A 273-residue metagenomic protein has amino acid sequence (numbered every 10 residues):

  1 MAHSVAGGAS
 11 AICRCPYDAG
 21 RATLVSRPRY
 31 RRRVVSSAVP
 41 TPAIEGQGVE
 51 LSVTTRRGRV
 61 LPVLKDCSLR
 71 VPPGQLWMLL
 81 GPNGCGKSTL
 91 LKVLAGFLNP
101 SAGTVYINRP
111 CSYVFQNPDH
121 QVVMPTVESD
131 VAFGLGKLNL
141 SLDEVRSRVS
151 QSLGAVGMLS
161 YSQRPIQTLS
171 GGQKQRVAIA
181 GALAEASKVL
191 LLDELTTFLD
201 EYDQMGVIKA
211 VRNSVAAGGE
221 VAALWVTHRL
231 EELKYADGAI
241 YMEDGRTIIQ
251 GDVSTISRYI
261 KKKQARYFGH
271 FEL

Functional and structural regions predicted by a protein language model:
Y30-G46, E50-D66, L142: A short, flexible loop at the N-terminus of ABC-type nucleotide-binding domains that lies
L80-P82: The feature captures the beta-strand-to-loop junction immediately N-terminal to the Walker
A95: Helix-to-loop junction immediately C-terminal to a conserved catalytic motif
D143-Y161: Conserved ABC ATPase "signature" region
P165-L169, Q173: Conserved ABC ATPase signature
L190-E194: Catalytic Walker B motif of ABC-type/P-loop ATPase nucleotide-binding domains
R246-H270: Conserved beta-strand-loop-alpha-helix hinge in the C-terminal portion of ABC ATPase nucleotide-binding domains
